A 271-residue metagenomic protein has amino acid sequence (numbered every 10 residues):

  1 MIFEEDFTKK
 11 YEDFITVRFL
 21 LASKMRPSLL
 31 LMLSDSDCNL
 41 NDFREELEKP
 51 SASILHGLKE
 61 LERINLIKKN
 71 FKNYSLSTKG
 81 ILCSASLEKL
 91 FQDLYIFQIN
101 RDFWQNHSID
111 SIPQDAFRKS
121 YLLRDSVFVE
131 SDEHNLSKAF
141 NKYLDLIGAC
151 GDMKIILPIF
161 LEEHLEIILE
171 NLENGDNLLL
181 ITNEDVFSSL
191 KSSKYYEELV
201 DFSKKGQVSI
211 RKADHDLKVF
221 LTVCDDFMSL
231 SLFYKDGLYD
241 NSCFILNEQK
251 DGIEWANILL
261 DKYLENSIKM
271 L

Functional and structural regions predicted by a protein language model:
M1-Y95: Basic, Lys/Arg-rich alpha-helical nucleic-acid-recognition elements, primarily the DNA-binding modules of transcription
D13, L136-F140, L161-L165, Y195 (+1 more regions): Amphipathic coiled-coil/heptad-repeat helices and related helical stalk/stem segments that mediate oligomerization
S28, I181-Y195, I258, Y263-L271: Short, compositionally biased leader-like segments
F91-K142, L146, G151: Amphipathic alpha-helical dimerization/coiled-coil segments that flank or bridge DNA-binding/regulatory modules
Q105, K235-L271: Signature of lipid phosphatidyltransferase scaffolds
Y143-L199: Primarily the HKD phosphodiesterase
D185-F220: HKD-type phospholipase D/PLD-like phosphodiesterase module
S209-D251: HKD (HxKxxxxD) catalytic microenvironment of the phospholipase D
